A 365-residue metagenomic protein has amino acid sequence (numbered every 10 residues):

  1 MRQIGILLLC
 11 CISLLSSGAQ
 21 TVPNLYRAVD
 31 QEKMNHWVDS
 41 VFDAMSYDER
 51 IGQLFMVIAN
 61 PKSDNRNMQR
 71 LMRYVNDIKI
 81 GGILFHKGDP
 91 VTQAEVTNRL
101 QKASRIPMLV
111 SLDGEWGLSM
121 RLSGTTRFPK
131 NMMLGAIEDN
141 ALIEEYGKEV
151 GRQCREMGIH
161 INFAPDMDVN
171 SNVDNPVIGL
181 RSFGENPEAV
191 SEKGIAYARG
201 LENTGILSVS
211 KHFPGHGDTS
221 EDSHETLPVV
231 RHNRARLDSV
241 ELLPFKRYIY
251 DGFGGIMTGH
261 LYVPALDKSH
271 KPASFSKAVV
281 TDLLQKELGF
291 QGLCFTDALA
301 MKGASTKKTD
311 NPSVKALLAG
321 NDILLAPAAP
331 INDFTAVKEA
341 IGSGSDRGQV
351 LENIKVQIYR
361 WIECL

Functional and structural regions predicted by a protein language model:
M1-P23: Bacterial Sec-dependent N-terminal signal peptides
G18-R127: N-terminal hydrophobic targeting/anchoring segments and the immediately downstream early-domain regions of hydrolases
S46, I83, E95-K102, I106-M108 (+2 more regions): Second-shell residues forming the walls of enzyme active-site clefts
M56-N65, M132-E144, T226-V240, A300-T306: Active-site mouth loops of central-metabolism enzymes
K62-N76, I143-V150, D238-F245, K308-S313: Short, acidic/polar
P90-P107, E138-G158, E352-K355: Active-site-adjacent structural elements in enzyme catalytic domains
A136-I161, D166-G194, A198, E202: A substrate-binding/cap region within the structured catalytic cores of diverse enzymes
D346-L365: Mid-to-C-terminal alpha-helical segments outside catalytic/metal-binding sites
